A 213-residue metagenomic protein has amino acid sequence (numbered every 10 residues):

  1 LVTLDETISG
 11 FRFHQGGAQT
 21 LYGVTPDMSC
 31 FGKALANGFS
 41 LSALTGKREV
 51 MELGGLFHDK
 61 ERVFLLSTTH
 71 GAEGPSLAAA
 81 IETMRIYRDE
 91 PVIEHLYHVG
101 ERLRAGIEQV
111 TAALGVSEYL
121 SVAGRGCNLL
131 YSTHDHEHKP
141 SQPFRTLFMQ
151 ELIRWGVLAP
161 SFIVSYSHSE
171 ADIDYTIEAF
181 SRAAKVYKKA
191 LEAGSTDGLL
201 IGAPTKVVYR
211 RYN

Functional and structural regions predicted by a protein language model:
L1-N213: Conserved N-terminal phosphate-binding loop of PLP-dependent enzymes in the Aspartate aminotransferase
